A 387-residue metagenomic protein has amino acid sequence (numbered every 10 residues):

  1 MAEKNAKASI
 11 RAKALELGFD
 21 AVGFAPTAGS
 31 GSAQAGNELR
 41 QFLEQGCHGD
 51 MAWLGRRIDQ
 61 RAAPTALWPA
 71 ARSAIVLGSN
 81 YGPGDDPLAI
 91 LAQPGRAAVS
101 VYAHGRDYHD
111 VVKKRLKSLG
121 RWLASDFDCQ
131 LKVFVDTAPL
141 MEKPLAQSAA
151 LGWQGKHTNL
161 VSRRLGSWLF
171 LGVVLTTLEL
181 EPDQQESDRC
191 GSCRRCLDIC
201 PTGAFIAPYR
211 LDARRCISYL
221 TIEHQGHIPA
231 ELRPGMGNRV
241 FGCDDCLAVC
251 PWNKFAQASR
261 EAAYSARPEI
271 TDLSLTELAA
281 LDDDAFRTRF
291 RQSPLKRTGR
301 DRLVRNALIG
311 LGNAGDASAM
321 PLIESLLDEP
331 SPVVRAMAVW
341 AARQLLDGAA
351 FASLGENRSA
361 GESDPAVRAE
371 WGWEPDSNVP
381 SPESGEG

Functional and structural regions predicted by a protein language model:
M1-R189, G237, S353, S359-P365: Auxiliary alpha/beta "docking" domains used to position bulky ligands
F19, R195-Y219, R239-A263, L322: Iron-sulfur cluster-binding cysteine motifs and their immediate structural context in ferredoxin-like electron-transfer
V161-Q185, A213-L232, D282-R287: Short, charged low-complexity linear segments at domain edges
L232-Y264, E277, L281, A285-I309: C-terminal amphipathic alpha-helical segment
A285-R289, D316-D328, L346-S359: Amphipathic alpha-helical scaffolding segments comprising HEAT/armadillo-like alpha-solenoid repeats
R300, P330-P332, A360-A366: Short inter-helical turns and helix N-cap capping residues of alpha-solenoid HEAT/ARM repeat scaffolds
V304-A314, R335-D347, R368-D376: Structural detector for internal amphipathic alpha-helices that build alpha-solenoid repeat scaffolds
G385-E386: Glycine-biased, low-complexity coil/linker segments
